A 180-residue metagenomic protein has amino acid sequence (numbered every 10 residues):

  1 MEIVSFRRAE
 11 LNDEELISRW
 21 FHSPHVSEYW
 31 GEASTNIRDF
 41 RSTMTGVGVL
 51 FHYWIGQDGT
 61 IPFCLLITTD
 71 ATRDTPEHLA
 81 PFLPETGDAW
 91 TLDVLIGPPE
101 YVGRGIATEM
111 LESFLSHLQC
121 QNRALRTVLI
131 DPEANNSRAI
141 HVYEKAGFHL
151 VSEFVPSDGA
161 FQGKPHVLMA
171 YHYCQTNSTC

Functional and structural regions predicted by a protein language model:
V4-R19: A short beta-loop-alpha structural element at the N-terminal edge of CoA-dependent acyl/N-acetyltransferase catalytic
R19-S34: Helix-loop element at the rim of GNAT/NAT acetyltransferase active sites that forms part of the acceptor-substrate
E32-Y53: Active-site rim helix/loop that mediates acceptor-substrate recognition in acyltransferases
L50-T72: Conserved beta-hairpin
I67-V94, E100-V102: Conserved acyl-donor/pantetheine-binding loop and adjacent beta-alpha core of acyl/acetyltransferases and related
T69, A124, V128-I140, S157-G163: Conserved beta-strand-loop-alpha-helix junction that forms the acyl-donor binding cleft
G97, G103-L118, H141-K145: Conserved acetyl-CoA-binding loop-helix of GNAT-fold acetyltransferases
I130-D131, E144-K145, L150-C180: Terminal substrate-recognition subdomain of acyl/acetyltransferases
